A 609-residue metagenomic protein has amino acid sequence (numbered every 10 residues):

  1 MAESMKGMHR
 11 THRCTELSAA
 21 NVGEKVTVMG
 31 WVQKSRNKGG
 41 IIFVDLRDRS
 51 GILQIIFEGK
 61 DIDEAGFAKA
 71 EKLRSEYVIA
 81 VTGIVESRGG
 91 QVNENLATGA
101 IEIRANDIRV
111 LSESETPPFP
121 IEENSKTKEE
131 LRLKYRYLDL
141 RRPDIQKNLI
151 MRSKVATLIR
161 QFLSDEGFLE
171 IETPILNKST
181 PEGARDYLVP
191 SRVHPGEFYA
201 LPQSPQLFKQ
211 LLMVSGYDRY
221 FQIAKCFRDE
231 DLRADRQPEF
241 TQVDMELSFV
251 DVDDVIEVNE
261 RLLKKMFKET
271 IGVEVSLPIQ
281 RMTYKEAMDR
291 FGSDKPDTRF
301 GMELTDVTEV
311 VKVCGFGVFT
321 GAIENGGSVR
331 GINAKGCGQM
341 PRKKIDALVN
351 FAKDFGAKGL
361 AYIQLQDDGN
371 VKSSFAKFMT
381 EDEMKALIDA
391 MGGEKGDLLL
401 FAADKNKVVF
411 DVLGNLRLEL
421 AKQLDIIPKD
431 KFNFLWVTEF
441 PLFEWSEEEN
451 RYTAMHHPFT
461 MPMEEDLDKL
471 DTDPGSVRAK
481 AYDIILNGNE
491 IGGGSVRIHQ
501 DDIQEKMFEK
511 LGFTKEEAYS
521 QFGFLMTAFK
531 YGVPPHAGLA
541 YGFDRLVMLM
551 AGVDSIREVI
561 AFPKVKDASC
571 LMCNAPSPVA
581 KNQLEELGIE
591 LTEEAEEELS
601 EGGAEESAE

Functional and structural regions predicted by a protein language model:
M1-E609: Class II aminoacyl-tRNA synthetase catalytic cores and aaRS-like
